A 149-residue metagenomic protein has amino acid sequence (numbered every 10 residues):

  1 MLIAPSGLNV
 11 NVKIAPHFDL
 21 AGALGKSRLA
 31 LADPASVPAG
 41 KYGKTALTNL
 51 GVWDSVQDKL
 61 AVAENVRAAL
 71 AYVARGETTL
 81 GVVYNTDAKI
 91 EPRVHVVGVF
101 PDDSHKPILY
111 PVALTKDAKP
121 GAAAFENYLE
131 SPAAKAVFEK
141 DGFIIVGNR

Functional and structural regions predicted by a protein language model:
M1-R149: Exported/periplasmic ABC-transporter solute-binding proteins
